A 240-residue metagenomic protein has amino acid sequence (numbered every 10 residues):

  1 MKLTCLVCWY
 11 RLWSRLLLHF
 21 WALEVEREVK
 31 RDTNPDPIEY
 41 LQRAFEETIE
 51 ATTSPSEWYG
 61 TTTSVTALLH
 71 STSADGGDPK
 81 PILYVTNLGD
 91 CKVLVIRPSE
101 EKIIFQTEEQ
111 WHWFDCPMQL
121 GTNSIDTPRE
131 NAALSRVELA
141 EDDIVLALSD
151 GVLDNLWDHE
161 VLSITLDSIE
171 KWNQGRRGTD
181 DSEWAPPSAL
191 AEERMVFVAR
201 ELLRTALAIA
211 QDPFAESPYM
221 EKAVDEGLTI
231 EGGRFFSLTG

Functional and structural regions predicted by a protein language model:
M1-G240: PP2C/PPM-type serine/threonine phosphatase catalytic domain
